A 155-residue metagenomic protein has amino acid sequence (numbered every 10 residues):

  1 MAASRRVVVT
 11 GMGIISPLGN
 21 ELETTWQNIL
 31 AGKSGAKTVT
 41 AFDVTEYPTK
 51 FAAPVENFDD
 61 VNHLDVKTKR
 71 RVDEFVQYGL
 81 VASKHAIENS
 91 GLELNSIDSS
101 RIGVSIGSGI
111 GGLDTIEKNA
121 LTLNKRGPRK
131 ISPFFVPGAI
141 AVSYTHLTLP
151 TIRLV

Functional and structural regions predicted by a protein language model:
M1-T68: ACP-dependent fatty acid/polyketide chain-elongation machinery
A2-S4, V8, V72-H85: N-terminal amphipathic, basic-rich helices that act as targeting or association modules
R6-V8, I102-G103, F134: Structural motif
I14-E23, V66-V81, P128-I140: Active-site pocket-shaping loop/turn-to-helix segments
H85-I131: Hydrophobic alpha-helical hairpins/lids featuring a short glycine-rich hinge
T145-T151: Conserved small/polar residues in nucleotide/adenosyl-binding loops
